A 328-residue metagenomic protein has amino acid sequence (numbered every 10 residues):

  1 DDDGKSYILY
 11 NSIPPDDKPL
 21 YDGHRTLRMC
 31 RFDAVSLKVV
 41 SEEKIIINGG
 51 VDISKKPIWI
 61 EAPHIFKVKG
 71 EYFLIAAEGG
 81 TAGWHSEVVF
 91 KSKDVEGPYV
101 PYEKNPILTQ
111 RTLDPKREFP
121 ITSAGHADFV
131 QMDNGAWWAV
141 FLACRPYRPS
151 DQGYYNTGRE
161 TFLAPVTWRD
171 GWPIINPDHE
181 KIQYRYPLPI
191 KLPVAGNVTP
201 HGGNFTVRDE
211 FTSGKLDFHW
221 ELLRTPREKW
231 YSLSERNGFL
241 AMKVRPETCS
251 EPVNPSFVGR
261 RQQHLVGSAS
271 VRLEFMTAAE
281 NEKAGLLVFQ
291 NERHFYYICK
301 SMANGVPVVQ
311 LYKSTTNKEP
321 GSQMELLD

Functional and structural regions predicted by a protein language model:
D1-D328: Carbohydrate-active catalytic/glycan-binding domains of CAZyme proteins, especially the secreted or lumenal ectodomains
